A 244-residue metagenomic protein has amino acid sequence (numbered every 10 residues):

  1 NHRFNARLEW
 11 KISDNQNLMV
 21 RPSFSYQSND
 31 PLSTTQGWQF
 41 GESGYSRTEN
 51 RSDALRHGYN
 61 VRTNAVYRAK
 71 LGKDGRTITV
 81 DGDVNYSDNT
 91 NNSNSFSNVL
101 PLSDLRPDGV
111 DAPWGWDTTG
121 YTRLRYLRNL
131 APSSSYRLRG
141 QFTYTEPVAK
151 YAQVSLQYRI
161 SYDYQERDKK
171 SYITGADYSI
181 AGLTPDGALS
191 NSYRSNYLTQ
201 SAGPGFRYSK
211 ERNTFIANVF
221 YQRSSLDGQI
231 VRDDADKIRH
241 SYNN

Functional and structural regions predicted by a protein language model:
N1-N244: Primarily recognizes Gram-negative and organellar outer-membrane beta-barrels
